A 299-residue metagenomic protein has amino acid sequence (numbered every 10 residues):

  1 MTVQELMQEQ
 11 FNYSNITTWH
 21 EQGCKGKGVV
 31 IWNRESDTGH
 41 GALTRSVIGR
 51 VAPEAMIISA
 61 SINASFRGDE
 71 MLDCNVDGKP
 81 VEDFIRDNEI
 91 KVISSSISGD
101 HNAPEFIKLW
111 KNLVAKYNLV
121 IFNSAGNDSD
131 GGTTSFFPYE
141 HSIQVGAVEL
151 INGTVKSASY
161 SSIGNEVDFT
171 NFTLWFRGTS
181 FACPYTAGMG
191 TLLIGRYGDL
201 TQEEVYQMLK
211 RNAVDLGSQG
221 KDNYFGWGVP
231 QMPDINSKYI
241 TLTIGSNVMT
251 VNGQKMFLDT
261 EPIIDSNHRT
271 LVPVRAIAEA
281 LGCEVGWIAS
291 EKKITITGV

Functional and structural regions predicted by a protein language model:
M1, F11-L43, N123: Acidic-leg catalytic submotif of subtilisin-like serine proteases
M1-Q4, Q8-T17, E82-S96, A103 (+2 more regions): C-terminal subdomain of the subtilisin-like protease fold in secreted/lumenal serine endopeptidases
K27-V30, P53-I58, D87-I93, A115-I121 (+2 more regions): Loop/turn elements at helix/coil->beta-strand transitions in domains of secreted/extracellular proteins
E35, T134-G195, D199, Y206 (+1 more regions): Extracellular S/T/G-rich loop segment that most often corresponds to the catalytic His/Ser-adjacent loop
S36-P104, G146-I151, R196, L200 (+1 more regions): Subtilisin-like peptidase catalytic core
D100-N102, N127-G132: Active-site environment of divalent metal-dependent phosphoester hydrolases
N102-I121: Catalytic-core regions built around general acid/base machinery
N236-V299: Primary recognition of N-terminal secretory signal peptides and signal-anchoring hydrophobic helices
